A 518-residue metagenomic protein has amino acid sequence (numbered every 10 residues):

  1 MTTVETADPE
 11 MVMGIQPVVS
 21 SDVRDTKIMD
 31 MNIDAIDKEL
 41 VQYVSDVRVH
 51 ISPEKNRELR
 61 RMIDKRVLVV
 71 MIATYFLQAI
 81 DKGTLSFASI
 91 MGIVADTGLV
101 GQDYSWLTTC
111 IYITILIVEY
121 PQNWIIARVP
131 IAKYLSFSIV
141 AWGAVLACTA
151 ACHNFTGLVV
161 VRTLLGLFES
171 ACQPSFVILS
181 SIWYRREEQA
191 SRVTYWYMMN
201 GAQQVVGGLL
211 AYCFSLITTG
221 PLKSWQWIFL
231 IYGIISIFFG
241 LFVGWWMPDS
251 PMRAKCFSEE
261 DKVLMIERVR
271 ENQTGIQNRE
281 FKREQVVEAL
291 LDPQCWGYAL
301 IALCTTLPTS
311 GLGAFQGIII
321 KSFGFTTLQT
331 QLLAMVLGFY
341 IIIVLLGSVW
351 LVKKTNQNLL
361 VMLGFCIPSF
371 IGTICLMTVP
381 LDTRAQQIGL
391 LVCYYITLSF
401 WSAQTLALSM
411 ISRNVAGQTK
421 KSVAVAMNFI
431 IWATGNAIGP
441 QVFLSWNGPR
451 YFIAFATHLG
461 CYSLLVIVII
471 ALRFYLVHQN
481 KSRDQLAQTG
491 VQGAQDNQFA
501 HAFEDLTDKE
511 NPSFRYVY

Functional and structural regions predicted by a protein language model:
M1-L77, G101, G244-N278, F452-Y518: Intracellular terminal tails of multi-pass secondary transporters
D81, T97-G98, P121, V129-P130 (+7 more regions): Helix-breaking motifs and short loop linkers at transmembrane-helix boundaries and internal kinks in secondary membrane
S86-F87, E284-V349, L408, P440: Extracytoplasmic gate region of multi-pass secondary transporters
S86-I117: Extracellular/periplasmic helix-loop-helix junction of adjacent transmembrane segments in MFS-like secondary
L116-T156: Conserved MFS/SLC helix-loop-helix module at the cytosolic interface between two early adjacent transmembrane helices
I117-P130, I343-Q357: Helix-to-loop junctions at the C-terminal end of transmembrane segments in multipass secondary transporters
K133-A147, L360-L376: Structural signature of the two symmetry-related core transmembrane helices
A190-L222, L230-S236, V425-G439: Glycine-rich segments within core transmembrane alpha-helices of 12-TM secondary carriers
